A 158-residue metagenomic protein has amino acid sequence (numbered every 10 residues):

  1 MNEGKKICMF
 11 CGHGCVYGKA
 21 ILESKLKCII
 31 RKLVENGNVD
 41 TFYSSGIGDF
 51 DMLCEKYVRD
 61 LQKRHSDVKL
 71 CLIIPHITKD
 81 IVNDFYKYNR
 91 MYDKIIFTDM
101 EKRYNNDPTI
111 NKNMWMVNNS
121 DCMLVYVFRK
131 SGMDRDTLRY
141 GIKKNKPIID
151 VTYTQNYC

Functional and structural regions predicted by a protein language model:
N2-C158: Acidic/glycine-enriched connector segments
